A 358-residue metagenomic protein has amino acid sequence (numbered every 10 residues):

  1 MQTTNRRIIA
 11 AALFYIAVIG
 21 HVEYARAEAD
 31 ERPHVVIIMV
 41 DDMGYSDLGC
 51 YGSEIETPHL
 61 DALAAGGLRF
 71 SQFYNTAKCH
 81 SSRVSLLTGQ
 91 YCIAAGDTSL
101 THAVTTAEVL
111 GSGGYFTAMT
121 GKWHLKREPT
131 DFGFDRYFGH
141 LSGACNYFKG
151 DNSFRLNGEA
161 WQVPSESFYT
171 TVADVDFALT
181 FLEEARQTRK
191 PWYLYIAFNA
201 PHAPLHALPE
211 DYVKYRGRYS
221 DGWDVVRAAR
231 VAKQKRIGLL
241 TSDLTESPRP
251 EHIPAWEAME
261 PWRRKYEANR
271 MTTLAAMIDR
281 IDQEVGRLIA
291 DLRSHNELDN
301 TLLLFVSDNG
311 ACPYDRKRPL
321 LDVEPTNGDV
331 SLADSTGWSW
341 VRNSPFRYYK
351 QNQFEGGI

Functional and structural regions predicted by a protein language model:
M1-N5, Y15, L332: Compositionally biased, low-complexity segments enriched in small residues
Q2-A11, G20: Bacterial N-terminal signal peptides that target proteins for export
A10-L13, A25-I358: Formylglycine-dependent sulfatase
I16-Y24: C-terminal segment of classical bacterial N-terminal signal peptides
